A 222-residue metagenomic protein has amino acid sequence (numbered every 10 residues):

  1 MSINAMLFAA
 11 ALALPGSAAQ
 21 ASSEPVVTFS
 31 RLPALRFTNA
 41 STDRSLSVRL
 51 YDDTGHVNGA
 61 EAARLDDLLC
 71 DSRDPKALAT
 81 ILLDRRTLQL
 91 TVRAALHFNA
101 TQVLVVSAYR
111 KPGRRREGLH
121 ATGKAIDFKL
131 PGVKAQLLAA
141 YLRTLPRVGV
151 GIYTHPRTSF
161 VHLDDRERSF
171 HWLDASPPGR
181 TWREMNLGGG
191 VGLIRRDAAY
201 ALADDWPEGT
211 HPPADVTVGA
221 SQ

Functional and structural regions predicted by a protein language model:
N4-Q20: Hydrophobic h-region of N-terminal signal peptides that target proteins for export in Gram-negative bacteria
A19-S22, R86: Charged, amphipathic alpha-helical segments
S22-A40: Short acidic, Pro/Gly- and aromatic-enriched capping/linker segments at domain boundaries
R31-P33, E61, L65, N99-T101 (+2 more regions): Envelope-exposed proteins and targeting segments
P33, R86-R115, G219-S221: Extended, low-complexity, intrinsically disordered C-terminal regulatory tails of eukaryotic serine/threonine kinases
P33, T38, E117-A125, L130-Q222: Catalytic cores and adjacent binding grooves of peptidoglycan-active enzymes
S41-R44, R49-A100: Active-site acidic/histidine clusters and adjacent loop/turn architecture that either coordinate catalytic ions
A79, A100-Y109, G149-H155: Surface-exposed patches in mature extracellular/periplasmic domains of secreted proteins
